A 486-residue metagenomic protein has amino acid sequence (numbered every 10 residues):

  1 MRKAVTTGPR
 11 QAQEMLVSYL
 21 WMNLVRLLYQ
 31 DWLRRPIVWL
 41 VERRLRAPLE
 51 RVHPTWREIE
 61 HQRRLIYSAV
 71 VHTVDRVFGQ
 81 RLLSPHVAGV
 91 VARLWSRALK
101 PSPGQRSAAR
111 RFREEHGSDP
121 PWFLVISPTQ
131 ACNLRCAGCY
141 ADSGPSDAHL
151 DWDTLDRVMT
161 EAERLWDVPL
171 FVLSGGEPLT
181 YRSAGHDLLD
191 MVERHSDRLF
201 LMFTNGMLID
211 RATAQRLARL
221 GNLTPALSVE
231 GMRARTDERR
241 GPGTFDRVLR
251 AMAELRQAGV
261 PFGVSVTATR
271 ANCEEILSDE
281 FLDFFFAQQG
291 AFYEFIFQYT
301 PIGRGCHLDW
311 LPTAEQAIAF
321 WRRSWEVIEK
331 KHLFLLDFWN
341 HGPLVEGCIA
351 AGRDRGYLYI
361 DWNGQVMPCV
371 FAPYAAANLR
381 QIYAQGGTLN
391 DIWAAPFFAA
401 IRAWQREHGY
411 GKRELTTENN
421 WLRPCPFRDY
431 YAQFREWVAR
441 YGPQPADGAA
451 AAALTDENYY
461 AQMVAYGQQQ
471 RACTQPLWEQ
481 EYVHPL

Functional and structural regions predicted by a protein language model:
M1-E58, D237-D354, Y359-M367, F371-A384 (+1 more regions): Radical SAM enzyme [4Fe-4S]-AdoMet core and its adjacent flexible, acidic and glycine-rich loops/tails across
A4-V5, A12, V17, R44 (+3 more regions): Flexible mid-to-C-terminal extensions adjoining Fe-S/redox cofactors in radical SAM and related proteins
L45-A212, L220, L486: Conserved alpha-helical substructure of the radical SAM core
K100-P121, D337-N340, A384-G411: Short, charged low-complexity linear segments at domain edges
C132, C136-C139, C348, G364 (+2 more regions): Short cysteine clusters
G138, D142-P145, D354, A375 (+1 more regions): Secreted/processed peptides and extracellular or luminal domains of membrane proteins
L155-G175, Y181-Q298: Radical SAM/AdoMet-radical enzyme domain recognition
